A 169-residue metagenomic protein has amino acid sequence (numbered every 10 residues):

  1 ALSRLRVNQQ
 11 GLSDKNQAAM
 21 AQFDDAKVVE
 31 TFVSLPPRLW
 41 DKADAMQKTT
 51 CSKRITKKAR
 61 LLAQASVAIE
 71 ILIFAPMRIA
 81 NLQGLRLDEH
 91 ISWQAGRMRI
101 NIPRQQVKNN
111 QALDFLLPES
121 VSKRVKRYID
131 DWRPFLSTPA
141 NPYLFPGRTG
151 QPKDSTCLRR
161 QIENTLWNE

Functional and structural regions predicted by a protein language model:
A1-R4, L117: Non-catalytic DNA-binding core/recognition domains of DNA-processing enzymes
R4-D14, A95: Eukaryote-specific, cytoplasm-facing alpha-helical/coiled-coil scaffolding segments in long proteins
Q10-M46, K108-S120, S137-A140: DNA breakage-rejoining catalytic core of tyrosine-based enzymes
A26-A80: Basic, Lys/Arg- and aromatic-enriched nucleic-acid-binding interface segment
D41-Q47, A80, G84-R124: Conserved tyrosine-mediated DNA breakage-rejoining catalytic core shared by Y-recombinases
A75, L85, P103, F145-R148: Short His-Asn-centered micro-motif
P118-E169: Active-site/catalytic core of tyrosine-dependent DNA strand-transfer enzymes
